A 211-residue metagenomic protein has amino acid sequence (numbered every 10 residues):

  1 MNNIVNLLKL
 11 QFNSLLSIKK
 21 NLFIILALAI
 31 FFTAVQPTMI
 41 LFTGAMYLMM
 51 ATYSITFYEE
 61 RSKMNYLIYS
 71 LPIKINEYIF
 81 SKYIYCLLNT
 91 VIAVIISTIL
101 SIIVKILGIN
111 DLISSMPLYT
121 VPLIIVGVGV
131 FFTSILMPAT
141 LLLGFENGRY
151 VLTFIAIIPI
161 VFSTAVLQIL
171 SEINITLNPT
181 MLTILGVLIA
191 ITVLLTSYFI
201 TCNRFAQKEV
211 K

Functional and structural regions predicted by a protein language model:
M1-K63, S81-K211: Hydrophobic alpha-helical transmembrane segments of membrane proteins
S70-I75: Short helix-to-coil transition segments within interhelical loops that connect adjacent transmembrane helices
E77-I79: Alpha-helix N-cap/helix-start motif at helix boundaries, enriched for small hydrophobics
